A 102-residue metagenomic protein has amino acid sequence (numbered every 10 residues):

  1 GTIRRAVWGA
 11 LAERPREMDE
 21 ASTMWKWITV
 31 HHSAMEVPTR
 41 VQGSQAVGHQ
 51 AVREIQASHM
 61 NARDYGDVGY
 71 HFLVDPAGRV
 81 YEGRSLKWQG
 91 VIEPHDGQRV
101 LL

Functional and structural regions predicted by a protein language model:
R5-W88: Short, conserved "active-site rim" segments that organize catalytic pockets and cofactor/ligand binding
V80-L102: Active-site-adjacent mobile loop/cap segments within catalytic or ligand-binding domains
